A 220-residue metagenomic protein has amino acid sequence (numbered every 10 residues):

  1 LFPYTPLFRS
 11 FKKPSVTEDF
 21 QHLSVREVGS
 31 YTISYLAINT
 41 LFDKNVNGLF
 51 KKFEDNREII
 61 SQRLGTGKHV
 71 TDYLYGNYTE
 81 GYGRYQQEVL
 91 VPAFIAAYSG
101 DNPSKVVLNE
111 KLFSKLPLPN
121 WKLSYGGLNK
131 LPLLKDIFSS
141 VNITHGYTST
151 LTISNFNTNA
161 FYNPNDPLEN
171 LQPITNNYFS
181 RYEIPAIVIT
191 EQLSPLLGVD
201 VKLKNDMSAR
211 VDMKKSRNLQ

Functional and structural regions predicted by a protein language model:
L1-P3, F8-Q220: Exposed, low-structure sequence patches enriched in small/polar residues
